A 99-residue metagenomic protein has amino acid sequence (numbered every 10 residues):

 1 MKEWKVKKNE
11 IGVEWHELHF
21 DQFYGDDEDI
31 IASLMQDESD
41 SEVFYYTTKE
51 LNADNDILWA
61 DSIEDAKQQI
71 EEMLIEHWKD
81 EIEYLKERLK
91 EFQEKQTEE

Functional and structural regions predicted by a protein language model:
M1-F44: Short N-terminal "domain-start" leader segments that mark the transition from disordered tails or signal peptides into
T48-E99: Mixed-charge, Lys/Arg-enriched low-complexity segments
